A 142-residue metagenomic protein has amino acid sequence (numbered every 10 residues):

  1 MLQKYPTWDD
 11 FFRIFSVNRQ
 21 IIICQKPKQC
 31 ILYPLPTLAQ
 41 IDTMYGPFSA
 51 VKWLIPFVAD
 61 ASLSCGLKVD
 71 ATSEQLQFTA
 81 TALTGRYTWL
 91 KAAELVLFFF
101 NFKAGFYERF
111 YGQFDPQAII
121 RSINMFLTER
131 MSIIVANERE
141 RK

Functional and structural regions predicted by a protein language model:
M1-K142: Charged interaction scaffolds used for protein-protein
